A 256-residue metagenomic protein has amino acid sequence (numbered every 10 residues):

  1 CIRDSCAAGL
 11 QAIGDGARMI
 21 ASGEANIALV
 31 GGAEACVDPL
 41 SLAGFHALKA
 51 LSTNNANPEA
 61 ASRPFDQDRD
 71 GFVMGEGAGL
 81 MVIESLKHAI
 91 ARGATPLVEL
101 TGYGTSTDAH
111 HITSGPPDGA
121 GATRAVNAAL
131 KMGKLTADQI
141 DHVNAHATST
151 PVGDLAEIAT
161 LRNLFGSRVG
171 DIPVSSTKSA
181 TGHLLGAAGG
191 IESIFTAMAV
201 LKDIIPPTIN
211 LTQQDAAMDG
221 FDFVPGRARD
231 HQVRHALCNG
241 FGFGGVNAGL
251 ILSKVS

Functional and structural regions predicted by a protein language model:
R3-E34, V73-A94, H183-I205, L250-L252: Active-site-proximal alpha-helical scaffold in enzymes
G9, G16, F45, V82 (+5 more regions): Conserved small-residue
A12, A125-G133, L164, T196 (+1 more regions): Stable alpha-helical structural segments in soluble proteins, enriched in small hydrophobic residues
E24-D70, Y103-P117, A145-D154, D171-F221: Acyl-CoA/ACP chain-elongation machinery
A56-G133, H142: Condensing-enzyme catalytic core mediating Claisen C-C bond formation in acyl metabolism
T95-E99, L135-D141, D171-P173, P206-I209: Flexible, glycine/charged-enriched surface loops at secondary-structure junctions
G133-Q139, G170, D219-S256: Flexible, low-complexity linker/loop segments at domain and module junctions
D154-D171: Glycine- and aromatic-enriched membrane alpha-helices
